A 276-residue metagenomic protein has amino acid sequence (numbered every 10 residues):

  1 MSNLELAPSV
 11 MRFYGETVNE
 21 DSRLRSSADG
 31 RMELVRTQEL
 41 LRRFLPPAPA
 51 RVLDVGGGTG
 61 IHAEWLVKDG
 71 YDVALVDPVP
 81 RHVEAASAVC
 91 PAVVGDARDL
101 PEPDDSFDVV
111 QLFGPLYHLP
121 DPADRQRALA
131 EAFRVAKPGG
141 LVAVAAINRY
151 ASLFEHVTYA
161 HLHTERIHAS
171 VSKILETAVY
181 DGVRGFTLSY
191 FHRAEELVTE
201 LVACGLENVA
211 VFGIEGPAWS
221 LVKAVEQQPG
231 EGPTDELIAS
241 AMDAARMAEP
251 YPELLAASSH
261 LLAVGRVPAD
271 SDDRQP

Functional and structural regions predicted by a protein language model:
M1-A48, I61, W65, A85: Conserved class I S-adenosyl-L-methionine
L53, G60-D99: Class I SAM-dependent methyltransferase SAM/SAH-binding core
R98-V110: A short acidic, Gly/Pro-enriched loop at the edge of an enzyme's catalytic core that lines a small-molecule cofactor
V109-A123: A short SAM/SAH-binding and catalytic strip from SAM-dependent methyltransferases
Q126-L141: A short glycine-rich, Lys/Arg-flanked "PGG" loop and its adjoining helix->strand segment in the class I
L141-I174: Conserved class I S-adenosyl-L-methionine
L188-G205, V211: Short alpha-helix
C204, A210-P276: C-terminal lobe and adjacent flexible extensions of AdoMet/dcAdoMet transferase-like proteins
